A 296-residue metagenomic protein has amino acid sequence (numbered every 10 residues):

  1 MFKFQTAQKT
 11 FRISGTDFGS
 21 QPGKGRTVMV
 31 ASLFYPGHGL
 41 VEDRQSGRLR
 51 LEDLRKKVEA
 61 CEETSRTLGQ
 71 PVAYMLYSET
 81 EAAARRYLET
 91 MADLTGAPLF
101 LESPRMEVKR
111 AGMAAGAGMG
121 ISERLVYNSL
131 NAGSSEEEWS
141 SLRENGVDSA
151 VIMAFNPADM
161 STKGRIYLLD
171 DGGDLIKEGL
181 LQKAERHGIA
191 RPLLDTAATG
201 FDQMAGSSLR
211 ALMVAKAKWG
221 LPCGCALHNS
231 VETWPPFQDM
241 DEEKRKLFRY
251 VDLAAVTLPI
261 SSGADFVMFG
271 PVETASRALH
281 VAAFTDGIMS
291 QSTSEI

Functional and structural regions predicted by a protein language model:
M1-T6, V72, E123, A197 (+1 more regions): N-terminal start-of-chain detector that recognizes signal peptides and the immediate post-cleavage beginning
F2, A7, D17-G19, L88 (+3 more regions): Generic structural signal for short, flexible, solvent-exposed coil/loop and linker residues
F2-G19, G23, A31, Y35-P36 (+1 more regions): Extended, intrinsically disordered, low-complexity segments
Q5-Q8, Q21, Q45, Q70 (+4 more regions): Residue-identity detector for glutamine
T10-D174: Active-site beta->alpha loop and helix N-cap motifs at the rims of alpha/beta catalytic domains
E138-T293: Catalytic alpha/beta core domains of metabolic enzymes, predominantly
